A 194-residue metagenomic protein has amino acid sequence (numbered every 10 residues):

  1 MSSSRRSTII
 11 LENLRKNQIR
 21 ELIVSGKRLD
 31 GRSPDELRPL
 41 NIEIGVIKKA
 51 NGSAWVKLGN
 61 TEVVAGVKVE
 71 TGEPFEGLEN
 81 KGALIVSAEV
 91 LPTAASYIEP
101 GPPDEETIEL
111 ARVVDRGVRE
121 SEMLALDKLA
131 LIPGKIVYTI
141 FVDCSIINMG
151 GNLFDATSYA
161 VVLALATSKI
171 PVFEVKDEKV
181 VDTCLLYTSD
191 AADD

Functional and structural regions predicted by a protein language model:
M1-Q18, T71, I85, E89 (+1 more regions): Conserved bacterial/organellar gene-expression machines centered on ribosome-associated P-loop NTPases
S3-K48: Short, Gly/Pro- and small/polar-rich lid/capping loops
I44-P133: Glycine-rich, flexible beta-strand/loop modules in the N-terminal catalytic cores of phosphate-handling
P92-I98, S145-N152: A generic structural motif
L124-A130, V142-M149: Conserved interaction-surface patches within small, structured recognition/assembly domains
P133-F141: Short, conserved phosphate-binding/catalytic loop or strand-edge motifs used in phosphoryl-/nucleotidyl-transfer
N148, L153-P171: Conserved mixed alpha/beta catalytic, RNA-binding, or beta-rich assembly cores of soluble enzyme, regulatory
Y187-A192: Conserved small/polar residues in nucleotide/adenosyl-binding loops
